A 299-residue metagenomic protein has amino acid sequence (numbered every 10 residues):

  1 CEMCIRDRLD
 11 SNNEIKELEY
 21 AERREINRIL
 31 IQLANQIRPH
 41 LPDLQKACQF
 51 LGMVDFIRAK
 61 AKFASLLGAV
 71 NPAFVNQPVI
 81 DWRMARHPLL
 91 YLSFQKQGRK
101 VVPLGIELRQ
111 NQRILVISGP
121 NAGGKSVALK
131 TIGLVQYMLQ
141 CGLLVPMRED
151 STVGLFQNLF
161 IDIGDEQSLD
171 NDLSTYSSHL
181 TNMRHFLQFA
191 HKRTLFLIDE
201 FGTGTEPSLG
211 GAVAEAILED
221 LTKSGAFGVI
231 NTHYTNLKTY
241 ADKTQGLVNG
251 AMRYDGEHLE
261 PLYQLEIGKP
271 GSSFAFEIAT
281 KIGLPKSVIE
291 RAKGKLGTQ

Functional and structural regions predicted by a protein language model:
C1-I5: Short, small-residue-biased leader/transition segments that mark boundaries at the very start of proteins
R6-M53: Extended, charged alpha-helical coiled-coil/arm scaffolds that mediate oligomerization and mechanical coupling in large
C48-L51, D55, V79, F160: Generic structural concept
G52-D55, A59, R184: Structural signal for well-ordered, non-membrane alpha-helices
L66-V70, V75-Q299: ATPase nucleotide-binding head domains, primarily ABC-like/P-loop NTPase cores
